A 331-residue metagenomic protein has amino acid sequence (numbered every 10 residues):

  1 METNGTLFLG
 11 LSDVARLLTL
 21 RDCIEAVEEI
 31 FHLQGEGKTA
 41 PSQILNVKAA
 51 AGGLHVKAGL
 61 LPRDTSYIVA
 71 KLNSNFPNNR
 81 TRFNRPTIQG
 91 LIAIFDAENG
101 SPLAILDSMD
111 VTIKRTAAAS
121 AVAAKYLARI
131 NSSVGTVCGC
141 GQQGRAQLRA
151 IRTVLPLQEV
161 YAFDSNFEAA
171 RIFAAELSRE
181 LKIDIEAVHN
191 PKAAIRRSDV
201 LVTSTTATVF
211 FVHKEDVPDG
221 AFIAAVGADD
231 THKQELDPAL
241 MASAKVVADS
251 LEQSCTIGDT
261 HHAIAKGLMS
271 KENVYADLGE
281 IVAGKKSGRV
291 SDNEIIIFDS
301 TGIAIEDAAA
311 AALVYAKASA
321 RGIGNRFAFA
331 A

Functional and structural regions predicted by a protein language model:
M1-I113, A121, N131, A276 (+3 more regions): N-terminal ligand-binding/catalytic initiation module
L11-D13, Q234-A331: Adenosine-phosphate binding glycine-rich loop
L127-V134, P156, P218-D219: Short helix-loop-beta connector
V134-T136, I296: Conserved beta-strand elements of the Class I
C140-G141: Glycine-rich Rossmann-fold phosphate-binding loop(s) that bind the pyrophosphate of adenine dinucleotide cofactors
G144-R145: N-terminal Rossmann-fold NAD(P) dinucleotide-binding loop
T153-L181: NAD(P)-binding Rossmann-fold cofactor-contacting core
K182-L268: Rossmann-like adenosine-cofactor binding region
